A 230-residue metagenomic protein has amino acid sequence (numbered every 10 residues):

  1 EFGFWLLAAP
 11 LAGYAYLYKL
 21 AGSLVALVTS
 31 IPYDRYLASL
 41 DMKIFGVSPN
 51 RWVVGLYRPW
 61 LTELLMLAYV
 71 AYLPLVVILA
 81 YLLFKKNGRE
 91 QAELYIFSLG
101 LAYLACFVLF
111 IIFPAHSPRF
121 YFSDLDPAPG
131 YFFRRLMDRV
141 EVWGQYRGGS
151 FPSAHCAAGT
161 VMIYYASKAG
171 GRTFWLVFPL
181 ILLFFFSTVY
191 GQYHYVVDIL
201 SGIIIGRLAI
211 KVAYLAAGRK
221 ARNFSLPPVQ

Functional and structural regions predicted by a protein language model:
G3-L11, V77-F113, V177: Interfacial segments of alpha-helical transmembrane regions
W5-L75: N-terminal transmembrane-helix/juxtamembrane module of multi-pass inner/ER membrane proteins
Y14-Y16, Y103-F110, I181-Y190: Aromatic-anchored segments of alpha-helical transmembrane domains
K19-R35, A102-P127: Transmembrane alpha-helix/helix-exit interface in multi-pass inner-membrane proteins
I78-K85, C156-F174, I204-A213: Membrane-interfacial alpha-helical segments at the cytosolic side of multi-pass membrane proteins
V108-G171: Membrane-interfacial catalytic/cofactor-binding modules of polytopic membrane enzymes
S117, S150, L183-A209: Interfacial helix-loop-helix junctions of multi-pass membrane proteins
A169-W175, V212-Q230: Membrane-interface junctions at the ends of membrane-embedded or membrane-associated helices
